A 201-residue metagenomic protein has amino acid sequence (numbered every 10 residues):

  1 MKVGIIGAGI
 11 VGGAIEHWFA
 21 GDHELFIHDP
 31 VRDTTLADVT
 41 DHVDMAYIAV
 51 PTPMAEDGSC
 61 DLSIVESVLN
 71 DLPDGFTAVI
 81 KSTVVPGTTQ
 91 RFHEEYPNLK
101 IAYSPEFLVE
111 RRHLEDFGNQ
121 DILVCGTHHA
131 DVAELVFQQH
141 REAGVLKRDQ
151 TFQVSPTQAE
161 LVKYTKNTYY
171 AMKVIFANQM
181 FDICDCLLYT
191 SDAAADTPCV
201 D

Functional and structural regions predicted by a protein language model:
M1-D41: NAD(P)+-binding Rossmann beta1-loop-alpha1 motif at the extreme N-terminus of oxidoreductases
W18, D22, Q139-A143, T168-M172 (+1 more regions): Change "in soluble alpha/beta enzymes" to "in soluble alpha/beta proteins
D38-T77: Rossmann-like NAD(P)-binding element
I48-V50, T77, T83-T157: Rossmann-fold dinucleotide-binding core
S155-C184: Active-site-proximal catalytic alpha-helix in oxidoreductases
Y189-D196: Conserved small/polar residues in nucleotide/adenosyl-binding loops
